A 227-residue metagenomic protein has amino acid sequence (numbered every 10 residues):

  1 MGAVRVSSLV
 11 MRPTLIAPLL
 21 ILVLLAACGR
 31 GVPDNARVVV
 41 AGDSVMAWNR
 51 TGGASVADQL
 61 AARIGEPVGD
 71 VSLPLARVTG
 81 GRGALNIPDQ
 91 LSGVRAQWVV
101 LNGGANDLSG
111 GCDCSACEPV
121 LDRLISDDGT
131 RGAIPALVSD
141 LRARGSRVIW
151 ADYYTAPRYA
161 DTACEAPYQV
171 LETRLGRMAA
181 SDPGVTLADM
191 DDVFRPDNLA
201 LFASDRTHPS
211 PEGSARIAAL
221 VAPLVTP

Functional and structural regions predicted by a protein language model:
A3-A17: Bacterial N-terminal signal peptides that target proteins for export
L24-A27: C-terminal motif of bacterial Sec signal peptides marking the signal peptidase cleavage site
G29-G31: Bacterial signal peptide processing site
D34-V40, V45-G132: Conserved SGNH/GDSL esterase-like catalytic core that processes O-acyl groups on lipids and polysaccharides
V40, S55, Q59, N86 (+7 more regions): Extracytoplasmic/secreted proteins, especially bacterial periplasmic and envelope-associated proteins
N102, A151-D152: Alpha/beta-hydrolase-fold catalytic nucleophile elbow
A143-R147: A short helix->loop->beta-strand "cap" motif at the edges of active sites that frequently abuts
Y154-P227: Catalytic His-Asp segment of secreted/periplasmic serine-dependent ester chemistry enzymes
